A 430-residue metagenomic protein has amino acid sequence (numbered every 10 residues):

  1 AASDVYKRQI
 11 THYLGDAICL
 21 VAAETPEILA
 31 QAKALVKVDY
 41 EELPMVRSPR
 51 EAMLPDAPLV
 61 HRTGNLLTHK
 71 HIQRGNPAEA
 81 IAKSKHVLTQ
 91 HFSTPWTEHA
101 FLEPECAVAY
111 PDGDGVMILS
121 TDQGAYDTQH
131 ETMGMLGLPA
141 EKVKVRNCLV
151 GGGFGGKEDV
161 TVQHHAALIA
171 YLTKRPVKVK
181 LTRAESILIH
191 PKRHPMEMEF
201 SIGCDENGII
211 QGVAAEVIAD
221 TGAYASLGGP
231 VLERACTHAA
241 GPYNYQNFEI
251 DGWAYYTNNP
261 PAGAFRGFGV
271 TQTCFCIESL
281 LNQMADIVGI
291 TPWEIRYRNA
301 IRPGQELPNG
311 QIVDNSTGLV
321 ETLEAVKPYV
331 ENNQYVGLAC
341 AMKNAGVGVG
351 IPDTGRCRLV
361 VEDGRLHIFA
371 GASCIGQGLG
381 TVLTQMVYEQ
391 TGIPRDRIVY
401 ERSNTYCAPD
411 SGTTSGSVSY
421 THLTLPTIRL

Functional and structural regions predicted by a protein language model:
A1-L423, R429: Structural alpha/beta core scaffold segments of enzyme domains
